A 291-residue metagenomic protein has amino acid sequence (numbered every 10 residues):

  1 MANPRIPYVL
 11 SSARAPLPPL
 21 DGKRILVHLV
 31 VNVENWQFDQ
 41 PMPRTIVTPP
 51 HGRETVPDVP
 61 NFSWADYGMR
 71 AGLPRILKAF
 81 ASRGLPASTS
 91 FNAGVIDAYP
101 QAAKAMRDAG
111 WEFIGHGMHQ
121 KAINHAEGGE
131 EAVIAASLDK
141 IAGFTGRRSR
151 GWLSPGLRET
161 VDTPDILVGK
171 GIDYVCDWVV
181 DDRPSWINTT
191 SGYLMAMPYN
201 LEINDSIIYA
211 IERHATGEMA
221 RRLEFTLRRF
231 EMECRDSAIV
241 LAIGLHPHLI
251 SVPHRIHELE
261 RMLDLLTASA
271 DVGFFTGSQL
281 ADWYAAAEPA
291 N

Functional and structural regions predicted by a protein language model:
A2-M195, A220-I243, L249-N291: Catalytic alpha-helical scaffold of carbohydrate-active enzymes acting on polysaccharides/glycoconjugates
T189-I207: A structural motif
E202-N204, I208-R221: C-terminal amphipathic alpha-helical segment
